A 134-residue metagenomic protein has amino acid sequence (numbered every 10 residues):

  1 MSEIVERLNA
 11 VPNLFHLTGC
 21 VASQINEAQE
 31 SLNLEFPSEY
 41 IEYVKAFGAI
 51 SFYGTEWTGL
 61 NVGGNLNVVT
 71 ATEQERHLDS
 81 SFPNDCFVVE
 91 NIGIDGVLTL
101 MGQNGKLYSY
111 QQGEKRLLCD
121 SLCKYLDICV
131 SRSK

Functional and structural regions predicted by a protein language model:
M1-M101, S133: A surface-exposed partner-binding patch
L107, Q111-L122: A short, surface-exposed interaction/processing loop segment used at functional sites
L118-R132: Compact, glycine/acidic-enriched structural inserts
